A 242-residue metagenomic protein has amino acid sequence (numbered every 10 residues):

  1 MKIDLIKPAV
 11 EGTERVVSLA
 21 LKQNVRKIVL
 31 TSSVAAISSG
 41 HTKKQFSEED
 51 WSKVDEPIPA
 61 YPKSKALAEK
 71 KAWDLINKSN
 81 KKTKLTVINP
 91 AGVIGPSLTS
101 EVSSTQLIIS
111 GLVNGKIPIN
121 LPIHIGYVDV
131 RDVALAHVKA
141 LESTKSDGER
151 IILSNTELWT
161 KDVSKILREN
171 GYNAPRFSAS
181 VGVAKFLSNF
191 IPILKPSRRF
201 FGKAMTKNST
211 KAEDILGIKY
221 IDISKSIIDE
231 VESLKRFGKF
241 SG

Functional and structural regions predicted by a protein language model:
K2-Y61: Conserved Rossmann-fold NAD(P)-dependent oxidoreductase catalytic core, especially the SDR/UDP-sugar
V29-S32, N89-A91, S154: Active-site beta-alpha turn of Rossmann-fold NAD(P)-dependent dehydrogenases/reductases
K53-I58, T99-S100, Q106-V128, D132: A conserved pocket-lining segment of Rossmann-fold NAD(P)-dependent short-chain dehydrogenase/reductase
E56-T86: Active-site Tyr-X1-5-Lys
K81-T83, G95-I108, A140-I151: Glycine/proline-rich active-site loop of Rossmann-fold NAD(P)-dependent oxidoreductases
V87, H124-A134, R150, Y220 (+1 more regions): Conserved loop-to-helix N-cap of the C-terminal "lid" that shapes the substrate pocket in Rossmann-like
A136-K195, I223, I227-G242: Mid/C-terminal beta-alpha module of Rossmann-like enzyme folds, strongest in SDR-family dehydrogenases/epimerases
S188-K219: Conserved C-terminal active-site "lid" loop/helix of NAD(P)H-dependent oxidoreductases that clamps the redox cofactor
